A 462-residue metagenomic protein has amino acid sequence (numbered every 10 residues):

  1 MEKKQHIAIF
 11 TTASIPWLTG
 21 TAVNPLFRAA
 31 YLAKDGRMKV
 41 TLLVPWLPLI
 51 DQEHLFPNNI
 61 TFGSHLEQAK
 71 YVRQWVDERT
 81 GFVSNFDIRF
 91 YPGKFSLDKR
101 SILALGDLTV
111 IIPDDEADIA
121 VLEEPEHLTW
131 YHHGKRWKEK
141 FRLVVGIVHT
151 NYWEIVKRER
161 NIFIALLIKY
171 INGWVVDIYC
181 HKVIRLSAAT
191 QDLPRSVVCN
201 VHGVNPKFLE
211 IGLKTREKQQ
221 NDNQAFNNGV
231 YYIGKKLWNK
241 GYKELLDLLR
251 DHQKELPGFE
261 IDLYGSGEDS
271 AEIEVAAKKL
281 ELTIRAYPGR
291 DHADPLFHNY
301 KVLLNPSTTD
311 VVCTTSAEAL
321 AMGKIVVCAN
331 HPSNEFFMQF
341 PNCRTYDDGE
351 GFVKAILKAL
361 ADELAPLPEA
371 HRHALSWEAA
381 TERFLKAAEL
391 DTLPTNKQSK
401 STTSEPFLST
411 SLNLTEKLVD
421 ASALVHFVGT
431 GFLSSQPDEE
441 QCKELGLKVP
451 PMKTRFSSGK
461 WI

Functional and structural regions predicted by a protein language model:
M1-S84, L408, L412-I462: N-terminal subdomain of nucleotide-sugar transferases
D118-V121, G134-I155, V183-I184, V198-C199: Active-site proximal beta-strand in glycosyltransferases
Y152-W153, I162-N227: Donor nucleotide-sugar binding/catalytic pocket of nucleotide-sugar-dependent glycosyltransferases
R216-Q253: Conserved donor-binding/catalytic core segment of Leloir-type glycosyltransferases
A271-D291: Nucleotide-activated donor-binding/catalytic signature segment of Leloir-type glycosyltransferases, i.e., the conserved
T308: Aromatic "clamp/platform" in nucleotide-sugar-dependent glycosyltransferases that forms part of the donor/acceptor
I325-C328: Short hydrophobic beta-strand element within catalytic cores of glycosyltransferases and related nucleotide-activated
D347, A361-V428, F432-E440, L447: A charged, aromatic-enriched C-terminal amphipathic alpha-helix characteristic of glycosyltransferases across folds
